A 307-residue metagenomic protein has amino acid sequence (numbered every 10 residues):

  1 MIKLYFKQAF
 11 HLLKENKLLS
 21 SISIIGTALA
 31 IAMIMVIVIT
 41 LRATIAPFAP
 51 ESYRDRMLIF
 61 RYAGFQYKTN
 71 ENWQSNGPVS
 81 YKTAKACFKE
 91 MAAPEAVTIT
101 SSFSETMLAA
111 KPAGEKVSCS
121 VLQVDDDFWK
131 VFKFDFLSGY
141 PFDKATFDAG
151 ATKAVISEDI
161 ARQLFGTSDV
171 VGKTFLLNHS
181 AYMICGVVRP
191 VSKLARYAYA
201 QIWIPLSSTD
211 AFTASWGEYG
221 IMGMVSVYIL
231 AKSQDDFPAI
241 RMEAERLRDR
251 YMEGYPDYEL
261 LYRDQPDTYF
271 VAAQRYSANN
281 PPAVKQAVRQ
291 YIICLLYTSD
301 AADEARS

Functional and structural regions predicted by a protein language model:
L4-Y5, L19, I39, A43 (+3 more regions): Short, conserved clusters of charged catalytic residues that mark active-site and nucleotide-handling motifs
Y5-K14: A short amphipathic helical element positioned immediately N-terminal to and/or at the very start of a transmembrane
E15-T44: Short, strongly hydrophobic transmembrane alpha-helices
I37-L108, E115, M222-S226, Q234: Membrane-proximal extracellular/periplasmic loop immediately following the first transmembrane helix
A63-G77, A86, T98-D127, P141-K153 (+2 more regions): Short acidic/polar micro-motifs at solvent-exposed secondary-structure junctions
L122-F142, T152-V284: Mid-to-C-terminal secondary-structure elements that act as membrane-proximal/extracytoplasmic interface segments
P282-L296: N-terminal membrane-entry
Y297-A305: Conserved small/polar residues in nucleotide/adenosyl-binding loops
